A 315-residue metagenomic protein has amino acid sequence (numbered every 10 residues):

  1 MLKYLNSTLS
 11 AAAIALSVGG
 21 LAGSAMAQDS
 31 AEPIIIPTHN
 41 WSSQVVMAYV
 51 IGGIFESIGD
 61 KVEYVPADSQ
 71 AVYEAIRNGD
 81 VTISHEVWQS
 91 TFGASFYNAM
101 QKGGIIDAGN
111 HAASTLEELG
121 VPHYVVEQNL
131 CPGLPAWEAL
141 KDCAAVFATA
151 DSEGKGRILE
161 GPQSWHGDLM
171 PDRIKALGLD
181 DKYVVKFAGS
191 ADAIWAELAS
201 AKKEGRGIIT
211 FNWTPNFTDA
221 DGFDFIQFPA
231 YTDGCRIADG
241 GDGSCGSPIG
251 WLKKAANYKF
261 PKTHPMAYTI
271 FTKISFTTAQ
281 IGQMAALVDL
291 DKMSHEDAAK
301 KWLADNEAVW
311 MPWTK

Functional and structural regions predicted by a protein language model:
S24-I35, F55-E56, F147-K155, V309-K315: Immediate post-signal peptide segment of exported/extracytoplasmic ligand-binding proteins
D29-S43, D60-V65, K155-L159, F271: Short, well-ordered beta-strand elements
S42-K61, I174: Short, polar/charged alpha-helical segment
A48, A67-G103, A193, E197 (+1 more regions): Pocket-flanking alpha-helical
V81-H85, L159-I237: Ligand-binding pocket segment of bilobal, Venus flytrap-like solute-binding proteins
G104-L159: A conserved helix-loop-strand patch within extracytoplasmic ligand-binding domains of the periplasmic binding
E117-L130, G250-T263, A286-L287: A bilobed periplasmic-binding-protein/Venus flytrap-type ligand-binding module shared by bacterial periplasmic
Y268-K315: C-terminal functional modules
